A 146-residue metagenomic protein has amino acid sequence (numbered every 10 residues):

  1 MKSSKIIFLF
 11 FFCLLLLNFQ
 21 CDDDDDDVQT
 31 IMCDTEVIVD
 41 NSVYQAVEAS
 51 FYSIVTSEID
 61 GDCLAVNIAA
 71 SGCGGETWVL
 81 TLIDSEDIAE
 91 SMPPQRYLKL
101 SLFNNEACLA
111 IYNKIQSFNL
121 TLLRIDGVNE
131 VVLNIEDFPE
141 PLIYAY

Functional and structural regions predicted by a protein language model:
M1-Q20: Sec-dependent bacterial lipoprotein signal peptides
L14-V39: Bacterial Sec-dependent N-terminal signal peptides
C33-T35, V55, D60-L64, L133 (+1 more regions): Extracellular low-complexity Ser/Thr/Asn/Gly-rich intrinsically disordered segments
V43-S57: N-terminal edge beta-strand
I59-E106: Mature extracytoplasmic domains of secretory-pathway proteins
L100-E130: Short, solvent-exposed, Trp/other aromatic-anchored flexible loops in extracytoplasmic proteins
L120-Y146: Surface-exposed edge beta-strand/loop patches
